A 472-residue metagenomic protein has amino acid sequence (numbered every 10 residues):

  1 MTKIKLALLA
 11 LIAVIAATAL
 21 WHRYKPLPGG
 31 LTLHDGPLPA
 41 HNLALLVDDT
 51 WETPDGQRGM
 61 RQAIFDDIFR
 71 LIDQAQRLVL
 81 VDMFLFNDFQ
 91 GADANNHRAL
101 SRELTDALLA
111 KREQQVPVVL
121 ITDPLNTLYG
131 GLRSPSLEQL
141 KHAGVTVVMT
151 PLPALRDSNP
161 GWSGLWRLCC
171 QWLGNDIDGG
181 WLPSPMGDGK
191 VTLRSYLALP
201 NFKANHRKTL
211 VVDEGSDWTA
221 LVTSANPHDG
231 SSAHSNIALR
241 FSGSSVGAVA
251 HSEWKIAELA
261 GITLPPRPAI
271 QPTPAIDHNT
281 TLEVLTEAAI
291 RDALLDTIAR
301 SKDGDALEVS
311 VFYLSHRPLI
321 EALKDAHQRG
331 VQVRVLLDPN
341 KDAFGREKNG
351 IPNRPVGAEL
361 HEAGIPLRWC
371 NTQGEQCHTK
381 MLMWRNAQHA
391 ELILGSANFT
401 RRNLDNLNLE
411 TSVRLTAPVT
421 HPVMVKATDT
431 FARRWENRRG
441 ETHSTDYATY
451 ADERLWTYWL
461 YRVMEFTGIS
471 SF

Functional and structural regions predicted by a protein language model:
T2-F472: Charged, low-complexity intrinsically disordered terminal segments
